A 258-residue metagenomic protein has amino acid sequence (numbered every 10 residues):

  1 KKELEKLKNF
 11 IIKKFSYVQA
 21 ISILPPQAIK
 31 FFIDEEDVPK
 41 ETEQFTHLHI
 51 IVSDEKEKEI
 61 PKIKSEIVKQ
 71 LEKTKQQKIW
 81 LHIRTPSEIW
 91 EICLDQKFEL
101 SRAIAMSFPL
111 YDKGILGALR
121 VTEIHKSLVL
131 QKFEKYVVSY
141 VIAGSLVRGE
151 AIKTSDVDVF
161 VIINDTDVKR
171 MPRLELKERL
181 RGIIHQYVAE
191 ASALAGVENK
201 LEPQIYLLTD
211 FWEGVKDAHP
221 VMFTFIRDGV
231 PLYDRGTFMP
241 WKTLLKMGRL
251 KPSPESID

Functional and structural regions predicted by a protein language model:
K1-E43, V52-A143, V147-T154, I163-D258: Catalytic core of pol beta-like nucleotidyltransferases
